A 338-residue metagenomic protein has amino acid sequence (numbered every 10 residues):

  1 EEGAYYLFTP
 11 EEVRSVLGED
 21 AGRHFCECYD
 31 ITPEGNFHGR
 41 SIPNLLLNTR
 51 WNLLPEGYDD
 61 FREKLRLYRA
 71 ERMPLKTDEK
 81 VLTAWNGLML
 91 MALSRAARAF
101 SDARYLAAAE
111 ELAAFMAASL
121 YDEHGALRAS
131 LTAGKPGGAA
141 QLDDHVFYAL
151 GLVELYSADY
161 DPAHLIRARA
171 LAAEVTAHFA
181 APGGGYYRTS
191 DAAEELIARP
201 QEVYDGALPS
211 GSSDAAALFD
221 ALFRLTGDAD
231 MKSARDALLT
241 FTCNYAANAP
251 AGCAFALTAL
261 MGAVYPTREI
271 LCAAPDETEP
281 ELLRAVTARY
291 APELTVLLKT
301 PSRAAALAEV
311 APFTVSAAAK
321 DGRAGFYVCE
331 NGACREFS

Functional and structural regions predicted by a protein language model:
E1-S338: Glycan-recognition and catalytic cores of secretory/periplasmic carbohydrate-active enzymes
